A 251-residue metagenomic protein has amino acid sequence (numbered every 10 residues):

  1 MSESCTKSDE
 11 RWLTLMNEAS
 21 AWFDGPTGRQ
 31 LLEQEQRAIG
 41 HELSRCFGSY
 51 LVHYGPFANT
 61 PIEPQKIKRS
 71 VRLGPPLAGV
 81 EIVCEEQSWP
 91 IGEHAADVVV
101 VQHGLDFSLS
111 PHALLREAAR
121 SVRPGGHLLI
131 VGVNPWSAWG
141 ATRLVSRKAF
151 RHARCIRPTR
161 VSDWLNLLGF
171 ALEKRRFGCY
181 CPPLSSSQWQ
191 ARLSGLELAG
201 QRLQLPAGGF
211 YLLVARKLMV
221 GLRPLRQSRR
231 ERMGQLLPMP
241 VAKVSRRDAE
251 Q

Functional and structural regions predicted by a protein language model:
M1-S44: Class I SAM-dependent methyltransferase Rossmann-like catalytic core, especially the SAM/SAH-binding loop
H41-G92: Class I SAM-dependent methyltransferase SAM/SAH-binding core
V99-V100: Hydrophobic beta-strand segment of the Class I
H112-H127: A short glycine-rich, Lys/Arg-flanked "PGG" loop and its adjoining helix->strand segment in the class I
H127-C155: Conserved class I S-adenosyl-L-methionine
H152-R175: Short alpha-helix
E173-L198, P206-G208: Conserved catalytic loop of SAM-dependent methyltransferase domains
G195-Q251: C-terminal lobe and adjacent flexible extensions of AdoMet/dcAdoMet transferase-like proteins
